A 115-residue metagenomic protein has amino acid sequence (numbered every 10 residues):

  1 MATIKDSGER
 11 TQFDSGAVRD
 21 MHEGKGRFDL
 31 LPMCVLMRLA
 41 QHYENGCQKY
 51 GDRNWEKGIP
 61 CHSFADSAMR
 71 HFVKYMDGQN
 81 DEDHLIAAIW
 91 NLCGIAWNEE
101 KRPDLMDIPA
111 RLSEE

Functional and structural regions predicted by a protein language model:
M1-E115: Intrinsically disordered, low-complexity regulatory regions that flank transcription factor DNA-binding cores
